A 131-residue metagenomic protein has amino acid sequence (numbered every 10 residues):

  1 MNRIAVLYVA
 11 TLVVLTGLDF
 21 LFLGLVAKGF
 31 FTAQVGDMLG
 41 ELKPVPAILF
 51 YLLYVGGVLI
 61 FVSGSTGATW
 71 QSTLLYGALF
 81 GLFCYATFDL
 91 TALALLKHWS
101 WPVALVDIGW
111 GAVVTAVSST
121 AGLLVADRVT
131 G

Functional and structural regions predicted by a protein language model:
M1-G131: Juxtamembrane/disordered regions of integral membrane proteins
